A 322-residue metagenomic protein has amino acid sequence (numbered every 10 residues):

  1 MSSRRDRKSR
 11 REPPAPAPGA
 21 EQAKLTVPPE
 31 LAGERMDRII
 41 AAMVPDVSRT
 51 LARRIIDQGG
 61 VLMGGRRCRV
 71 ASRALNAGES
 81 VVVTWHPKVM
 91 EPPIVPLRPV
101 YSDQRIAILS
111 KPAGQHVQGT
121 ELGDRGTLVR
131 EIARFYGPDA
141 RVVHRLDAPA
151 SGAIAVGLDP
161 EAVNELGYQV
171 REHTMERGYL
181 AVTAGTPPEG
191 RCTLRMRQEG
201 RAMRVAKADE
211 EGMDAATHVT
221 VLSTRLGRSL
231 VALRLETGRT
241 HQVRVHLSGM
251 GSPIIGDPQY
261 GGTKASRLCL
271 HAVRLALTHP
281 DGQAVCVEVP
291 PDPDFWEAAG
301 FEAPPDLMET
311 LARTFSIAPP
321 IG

Functional and structural regions predicted by a protein language model:
M1-G200, C269, P290-E302, T310-G322: RNA pseudouridine synthases
P99, T183, H218-V221, I254: Conserved hydrophobic positions within beta-strands
D103, A148-P149, M175, P188 (+4 more regions): Short flexible coil/turn linkers enriched for glycine and charged/polar residues that connect secondary-structure
D124-I132, D159-A162, Q198, L226-P280 (+1 more regions): Pseudouridine synthase
R145, A208-E211, K264-R267: Short Gly/Pro-enriched turn/cap motifs at secondary-structure boundaries
T186, R191, E199, D209-S223: Non-catalytic RNA-recognition surface used by pseudouridine synthases
